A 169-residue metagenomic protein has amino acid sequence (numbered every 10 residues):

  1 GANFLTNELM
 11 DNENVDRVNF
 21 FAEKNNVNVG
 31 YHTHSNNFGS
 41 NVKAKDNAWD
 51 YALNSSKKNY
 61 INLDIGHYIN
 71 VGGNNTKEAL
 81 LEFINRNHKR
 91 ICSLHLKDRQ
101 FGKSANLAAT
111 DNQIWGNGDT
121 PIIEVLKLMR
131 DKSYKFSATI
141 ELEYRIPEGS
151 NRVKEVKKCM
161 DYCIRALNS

Functional and structural regions predicted by a protein language model:
G1-Y60: Active-site acidic/histidine proton-transfer and metal-coordination neighborhood in alpha/beta enzyme cores
V42, D50-S169: Histidine-acidic metal/acid-base catalytic patches
